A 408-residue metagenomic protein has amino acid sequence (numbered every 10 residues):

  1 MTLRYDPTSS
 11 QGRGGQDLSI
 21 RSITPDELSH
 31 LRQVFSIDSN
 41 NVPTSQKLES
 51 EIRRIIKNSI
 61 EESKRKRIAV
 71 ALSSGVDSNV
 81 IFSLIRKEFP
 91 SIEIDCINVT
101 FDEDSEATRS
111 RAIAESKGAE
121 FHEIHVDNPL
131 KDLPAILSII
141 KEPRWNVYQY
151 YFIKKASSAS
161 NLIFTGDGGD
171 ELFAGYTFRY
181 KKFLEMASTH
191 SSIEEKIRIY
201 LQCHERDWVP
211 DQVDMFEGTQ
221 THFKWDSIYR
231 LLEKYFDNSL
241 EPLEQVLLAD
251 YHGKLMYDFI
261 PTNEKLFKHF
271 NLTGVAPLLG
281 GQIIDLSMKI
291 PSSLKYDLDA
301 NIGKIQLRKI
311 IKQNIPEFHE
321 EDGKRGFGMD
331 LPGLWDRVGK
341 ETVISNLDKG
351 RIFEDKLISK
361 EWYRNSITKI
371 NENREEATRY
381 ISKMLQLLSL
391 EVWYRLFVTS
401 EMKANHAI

Functional and structural regions predicted by a protein language model:
M1-S39, P43, K57, Q149-Y150 (+1 more regions): N-terminal glutamine amidotransferase
R4, K349-I408: Acidic, carboxylate-rich catalytic segments that either coordinate divalent cations
D6-Q16, A249-P261, S382-T399: Short, hydrophobic/amphipathic alpha-helical patches that form generic packing surfaces within helical domains
R13, N314-A377: PAPS-dependent sulfotransferase catalytic core
S36-L243, K265-N314, K383, L390-I408: ATP-dependent adenylate-handling active sites, centered on carboxylate activation for C-N bond formation
I124-D132, M256-P261, I283-I284, K356-K369: Active-site-adjacent bridging/hinge elements
